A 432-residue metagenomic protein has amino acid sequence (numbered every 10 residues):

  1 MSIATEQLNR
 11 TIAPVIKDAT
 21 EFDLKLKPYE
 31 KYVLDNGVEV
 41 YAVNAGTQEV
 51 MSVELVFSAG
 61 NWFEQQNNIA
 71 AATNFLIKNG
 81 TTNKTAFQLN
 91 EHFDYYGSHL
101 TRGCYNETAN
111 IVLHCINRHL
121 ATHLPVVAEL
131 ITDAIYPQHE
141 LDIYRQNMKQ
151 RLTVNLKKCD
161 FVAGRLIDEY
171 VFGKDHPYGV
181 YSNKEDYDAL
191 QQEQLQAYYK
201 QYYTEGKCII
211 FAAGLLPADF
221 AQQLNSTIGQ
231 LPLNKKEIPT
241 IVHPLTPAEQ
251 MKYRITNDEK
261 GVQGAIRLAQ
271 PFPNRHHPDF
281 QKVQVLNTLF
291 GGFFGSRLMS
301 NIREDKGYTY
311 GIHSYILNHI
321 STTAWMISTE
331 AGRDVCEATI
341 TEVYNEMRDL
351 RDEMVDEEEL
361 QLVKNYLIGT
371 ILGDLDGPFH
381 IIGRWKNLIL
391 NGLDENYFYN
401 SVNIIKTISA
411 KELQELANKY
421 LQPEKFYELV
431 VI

Functional and structural regions predicted by a protein language model:
M1-A13, Q88-I238, E304-I432: Charge-rich, well-structured scaffold segments of protease-associated domains
M1-E91, Q196-N301, I340, Y344 (+1 more regions): His/Glu-rich zincin catalytic helix
